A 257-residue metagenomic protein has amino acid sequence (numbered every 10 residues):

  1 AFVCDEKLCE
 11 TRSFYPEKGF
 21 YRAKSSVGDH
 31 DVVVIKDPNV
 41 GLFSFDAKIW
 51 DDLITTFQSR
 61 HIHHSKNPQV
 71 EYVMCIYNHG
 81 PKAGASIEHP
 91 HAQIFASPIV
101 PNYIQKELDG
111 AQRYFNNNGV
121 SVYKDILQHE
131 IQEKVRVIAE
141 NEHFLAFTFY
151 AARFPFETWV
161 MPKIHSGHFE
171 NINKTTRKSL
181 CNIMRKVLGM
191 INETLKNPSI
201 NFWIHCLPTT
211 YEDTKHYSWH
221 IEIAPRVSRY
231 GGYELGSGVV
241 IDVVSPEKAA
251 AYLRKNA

Functional and structural regions predicted by a protein language model:
A1-A257: HIT superfamily nucleotide-processing domains
